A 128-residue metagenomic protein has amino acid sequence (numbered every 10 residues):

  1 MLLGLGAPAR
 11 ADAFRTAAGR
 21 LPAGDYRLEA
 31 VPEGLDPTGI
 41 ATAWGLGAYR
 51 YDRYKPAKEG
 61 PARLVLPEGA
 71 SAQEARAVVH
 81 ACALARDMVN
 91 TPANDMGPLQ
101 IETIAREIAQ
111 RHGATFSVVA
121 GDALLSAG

Functional and structural regions predicted by a protein language model:
M1-G128: Short amphipathic alpha-helical segment within the helicase RecA-like ATPase core that mediates nucleic-acid
